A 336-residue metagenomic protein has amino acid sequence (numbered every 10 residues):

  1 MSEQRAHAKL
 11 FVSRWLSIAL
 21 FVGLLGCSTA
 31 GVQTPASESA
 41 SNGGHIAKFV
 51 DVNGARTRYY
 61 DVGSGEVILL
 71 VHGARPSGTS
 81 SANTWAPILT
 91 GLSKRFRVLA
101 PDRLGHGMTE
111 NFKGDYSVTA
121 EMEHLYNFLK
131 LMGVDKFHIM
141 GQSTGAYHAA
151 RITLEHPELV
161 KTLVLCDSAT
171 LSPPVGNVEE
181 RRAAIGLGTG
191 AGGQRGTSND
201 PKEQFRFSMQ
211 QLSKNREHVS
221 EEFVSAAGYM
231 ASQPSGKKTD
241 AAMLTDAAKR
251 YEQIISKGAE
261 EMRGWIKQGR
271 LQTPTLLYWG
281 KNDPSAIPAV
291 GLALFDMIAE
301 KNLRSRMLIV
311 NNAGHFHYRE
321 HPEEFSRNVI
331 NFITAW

Functional and structural regions predicted by a protein language model:
L25-G26: C-terminal motif of bacterial Sec signal peptides marking the signal peptidase cleavage site
A55, Y60-M108: Conserved HGGG/HGGXW glycine-rich cap/lid loop of the alpha/beta-hydrolase fold
L89-T90, A100-M140, T170, G176: Active-site loop/oxyanion-hole signature of alpha/beta-hydrolase fold enzymes
M132-V178: Conserved hydrolase catalytic core segment
L154, L163-R206: Flexible "cap/lid" loop of the alpha/beta hydrolase fold
G196-G269: Conserved alpha/beta-hydrolase catalytic His-Asp/Glu region
M262-N312: Conserved loop-alpha-helix segment in the C-terminal half of the alpha/beta-hydrolase fold that carries the catalytic
K301-W336: Catalytic active-site module of serine/aspartate enzymes centered on a nucleophile-bearing elbow/loop
